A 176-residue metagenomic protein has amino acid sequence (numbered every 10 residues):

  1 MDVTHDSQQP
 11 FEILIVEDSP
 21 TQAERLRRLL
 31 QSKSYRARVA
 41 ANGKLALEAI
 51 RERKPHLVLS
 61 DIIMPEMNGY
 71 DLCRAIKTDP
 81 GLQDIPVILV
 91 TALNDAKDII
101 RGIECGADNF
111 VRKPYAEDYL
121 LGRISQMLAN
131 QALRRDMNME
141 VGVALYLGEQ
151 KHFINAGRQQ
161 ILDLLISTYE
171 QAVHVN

Functional and structural regions predicted by a protein language model:
M1-L14, K33, L145-H152, R158-Q160: Non-catalytic signal-transmission and effector/linker regions of two-component phosphorelay proteins
E12, S19-R38, E48: Two-component/phosphorelay signaling modules centered on CheY-like receiver
R53-L59: Active-site beta3 strand of CheY-like receiver
M64: Receiver (REC) domain active-site loop signature in two-component systems and cognate sites in sensor histidine kinases
V111, Y115-I124, L128, D136 (+2 more regions): C-terminal output helix
